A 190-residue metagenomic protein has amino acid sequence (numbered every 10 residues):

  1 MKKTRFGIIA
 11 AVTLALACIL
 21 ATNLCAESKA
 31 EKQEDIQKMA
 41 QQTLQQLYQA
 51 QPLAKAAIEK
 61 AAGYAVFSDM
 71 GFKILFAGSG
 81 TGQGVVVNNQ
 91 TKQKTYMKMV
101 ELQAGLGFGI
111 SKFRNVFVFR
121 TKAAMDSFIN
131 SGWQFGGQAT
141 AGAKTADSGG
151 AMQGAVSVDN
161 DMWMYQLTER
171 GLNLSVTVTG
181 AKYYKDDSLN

Functional and structural regions predicted by a protein language model:
K2-V12: Bacterial N-terminal signal peptides that target proteins for export
A11-A21: Bacterial N-terminal signal peptides
E27-N190: Small-residue-enriched, tightly packed secondary-structure blocks
